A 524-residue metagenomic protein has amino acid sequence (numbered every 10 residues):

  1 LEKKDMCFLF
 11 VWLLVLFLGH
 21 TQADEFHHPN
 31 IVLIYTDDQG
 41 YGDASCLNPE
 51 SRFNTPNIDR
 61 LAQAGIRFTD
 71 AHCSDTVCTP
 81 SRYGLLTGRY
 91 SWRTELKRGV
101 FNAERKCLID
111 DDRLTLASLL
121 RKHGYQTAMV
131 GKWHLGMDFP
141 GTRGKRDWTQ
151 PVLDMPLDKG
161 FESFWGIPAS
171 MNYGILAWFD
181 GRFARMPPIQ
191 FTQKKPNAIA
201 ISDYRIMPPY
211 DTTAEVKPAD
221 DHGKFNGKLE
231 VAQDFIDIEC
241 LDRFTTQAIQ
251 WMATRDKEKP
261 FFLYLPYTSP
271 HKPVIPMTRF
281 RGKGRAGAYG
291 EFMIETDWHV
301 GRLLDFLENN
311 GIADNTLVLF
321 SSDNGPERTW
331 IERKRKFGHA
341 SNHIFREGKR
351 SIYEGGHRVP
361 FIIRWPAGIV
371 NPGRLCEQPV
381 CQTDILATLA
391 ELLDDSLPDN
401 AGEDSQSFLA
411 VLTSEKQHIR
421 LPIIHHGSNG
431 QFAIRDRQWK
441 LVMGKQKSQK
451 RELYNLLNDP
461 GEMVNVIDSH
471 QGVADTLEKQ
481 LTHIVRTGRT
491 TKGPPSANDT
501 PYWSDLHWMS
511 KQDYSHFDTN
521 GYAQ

Functional and structural regions predicted by a protein language model:
D24-P29, T36, G40-Y41, R67 (+7 more regions): Long, internal low-complexity/basic segments
F26-H27, E50-T55, H72-V77, A103-L114 (+9 more regions): A short beta-strand-to-alpha-helix junction
H27-I31, A64-T69, K122-A128, K159-E162 (+5 more regions): Loop/turn elements at helix/coil->beta-strand transitions in domains of secreted/extracellular proteins
L33, G40-M129, L135-D147, F161 (+2 more regions): Active-site segment of extracytoplasmic enzymes that catalyze sulfate/phosphate-ester chemistry
L47-S51, R67-R89, M129-G141, I167-N172 (+5 more regions): Short, solvent-exposed turn/loop segments enriched in Gly/Ser/Thr/Pro and often Arg
T142-K145, T149-M171, M186-P187, P326-K334 (+7 more regions): C-terminal cap/loop subdomain of S1 sulfatases and analogous C-terminal strand-loop tails that border
G144-L157, K272-P276, G282-A288, F292 (+1 more regions): Histidine-centered active-site microenvironments of extracellular/periplasmic hydrolases and transferases
G174-I175, F179-R185, F191, K224 (+4 more regions): Active-site His/acidic residue clusters
